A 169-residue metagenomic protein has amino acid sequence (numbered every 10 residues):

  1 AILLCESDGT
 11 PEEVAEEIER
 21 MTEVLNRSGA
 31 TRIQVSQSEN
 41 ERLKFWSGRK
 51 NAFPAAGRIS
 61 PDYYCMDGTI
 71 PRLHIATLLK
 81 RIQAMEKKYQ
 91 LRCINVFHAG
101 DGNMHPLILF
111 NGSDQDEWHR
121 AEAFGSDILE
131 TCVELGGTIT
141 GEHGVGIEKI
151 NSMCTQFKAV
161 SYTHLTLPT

Functional and structural regions predicted by a protein language model:
A1-F124, T131, L135: C-terminal substrate-recognition/cap domain of FAD-linked oxidoreductases
G102-M104, I139, G146-E148: Gly/Ser/Thr-rich beta-alpha loop segments that engage phosphate groups in nucleotides
S113, I147-C154: Short beta-alpha connecting loops at secondary-structure transitions that line or flank enzyme active sites
A123-E130, T140, E148: Short amphipathic alpha-helical segments
V133-V145, L165: Alpha-helix capping/hinge segments and adjacent helical runs
Q156-Y162: Short, intrinsically disordered, charge-balanced linker/junction segments flanking boundaries in proteins
T163-T169: Conserved small/polar residues in nucleotide/adenosyl-binding loops
